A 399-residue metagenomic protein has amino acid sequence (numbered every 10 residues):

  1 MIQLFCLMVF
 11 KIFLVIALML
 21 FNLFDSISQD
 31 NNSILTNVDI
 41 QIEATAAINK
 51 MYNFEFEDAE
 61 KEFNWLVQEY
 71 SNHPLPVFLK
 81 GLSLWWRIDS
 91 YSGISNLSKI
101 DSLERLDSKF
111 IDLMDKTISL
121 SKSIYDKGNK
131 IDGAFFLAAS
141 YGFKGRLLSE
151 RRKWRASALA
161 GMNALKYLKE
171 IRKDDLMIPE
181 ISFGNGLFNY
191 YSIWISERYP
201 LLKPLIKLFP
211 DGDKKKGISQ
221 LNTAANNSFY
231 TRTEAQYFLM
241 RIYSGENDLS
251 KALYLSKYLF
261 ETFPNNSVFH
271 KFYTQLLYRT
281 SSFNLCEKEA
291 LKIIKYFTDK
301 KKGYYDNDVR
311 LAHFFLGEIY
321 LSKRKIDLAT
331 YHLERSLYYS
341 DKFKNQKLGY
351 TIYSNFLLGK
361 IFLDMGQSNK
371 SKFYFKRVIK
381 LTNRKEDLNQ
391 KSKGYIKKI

Functional and structural regions predicted by a protein language model:
N31-N32, I40, K50, E57-E60 (+4 more regions): Short coil/linker segments at helix-helix boundaries
I34-L35, Q68, Y125, D132 (+8 more regions): Structural signature of alpha-solenoid helical repeat scaffolds
N37, S71, P76-F78, G128 (+9 more regions): Residue signature of alpha-solenoid helical repeat architecture, marking inter-repeat boundaries and helix-start
T45, L79, W86, F136 (+7 more regions): "A position-specific structural signal for the A-helix of alpha-solenoid helical repeats
Q68, L165-K166, A225-N226, K257-E261 (+3 more regions): Amphipathic alpha-helical segments of tetratricopeptide repeats
